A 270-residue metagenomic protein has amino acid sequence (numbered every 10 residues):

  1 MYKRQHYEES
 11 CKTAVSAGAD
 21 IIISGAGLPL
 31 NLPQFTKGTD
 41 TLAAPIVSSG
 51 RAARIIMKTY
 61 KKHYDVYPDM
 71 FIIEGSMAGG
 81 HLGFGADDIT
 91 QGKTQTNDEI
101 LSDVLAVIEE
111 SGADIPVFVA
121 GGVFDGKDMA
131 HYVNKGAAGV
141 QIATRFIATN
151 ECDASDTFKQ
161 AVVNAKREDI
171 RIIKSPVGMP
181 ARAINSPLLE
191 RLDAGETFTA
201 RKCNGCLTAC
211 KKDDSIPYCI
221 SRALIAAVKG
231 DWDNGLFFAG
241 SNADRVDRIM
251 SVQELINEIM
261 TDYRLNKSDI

Functional and structural regions predicted by a protein language model:
M1-Y2, A143: Low-complexity, intrinsically disordered or weakly predicted helical/coil tracts enriched in serine/threonine
K3-S111: Active-site entrance/lid segments in N-terminal catalytic domains of soluble metabolic enzymes
G25, A120-G121: Short His-Asn-centered micro-motif
L28-P29, V123-D125: Gly/Ser/Thr-rich loops at beta-strand to alpha-helix junctions that form or flank small-molecule/cofactor-binding
A78-F118, F124-I270: Conserved active-site-proximal phosphate/metal-binding subdomains
